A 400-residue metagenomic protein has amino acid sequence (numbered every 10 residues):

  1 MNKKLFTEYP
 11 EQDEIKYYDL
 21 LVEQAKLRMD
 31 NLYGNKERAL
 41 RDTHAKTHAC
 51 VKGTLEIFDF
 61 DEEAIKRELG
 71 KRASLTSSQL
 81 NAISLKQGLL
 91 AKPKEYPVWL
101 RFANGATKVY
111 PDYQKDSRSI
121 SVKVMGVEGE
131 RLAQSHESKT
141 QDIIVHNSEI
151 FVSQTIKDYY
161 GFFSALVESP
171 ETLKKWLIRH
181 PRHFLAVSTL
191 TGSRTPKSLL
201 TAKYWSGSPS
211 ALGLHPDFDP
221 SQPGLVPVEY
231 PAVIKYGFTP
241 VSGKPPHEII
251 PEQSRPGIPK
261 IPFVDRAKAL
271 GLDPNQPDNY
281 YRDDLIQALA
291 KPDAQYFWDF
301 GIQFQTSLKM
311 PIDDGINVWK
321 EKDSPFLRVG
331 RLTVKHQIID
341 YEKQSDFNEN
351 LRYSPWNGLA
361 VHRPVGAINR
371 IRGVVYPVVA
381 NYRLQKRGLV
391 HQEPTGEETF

Functional and structural regions predicted by a protein language model:
M1-F400: Active-site-adjacent core segments of small-molecule enzymes
